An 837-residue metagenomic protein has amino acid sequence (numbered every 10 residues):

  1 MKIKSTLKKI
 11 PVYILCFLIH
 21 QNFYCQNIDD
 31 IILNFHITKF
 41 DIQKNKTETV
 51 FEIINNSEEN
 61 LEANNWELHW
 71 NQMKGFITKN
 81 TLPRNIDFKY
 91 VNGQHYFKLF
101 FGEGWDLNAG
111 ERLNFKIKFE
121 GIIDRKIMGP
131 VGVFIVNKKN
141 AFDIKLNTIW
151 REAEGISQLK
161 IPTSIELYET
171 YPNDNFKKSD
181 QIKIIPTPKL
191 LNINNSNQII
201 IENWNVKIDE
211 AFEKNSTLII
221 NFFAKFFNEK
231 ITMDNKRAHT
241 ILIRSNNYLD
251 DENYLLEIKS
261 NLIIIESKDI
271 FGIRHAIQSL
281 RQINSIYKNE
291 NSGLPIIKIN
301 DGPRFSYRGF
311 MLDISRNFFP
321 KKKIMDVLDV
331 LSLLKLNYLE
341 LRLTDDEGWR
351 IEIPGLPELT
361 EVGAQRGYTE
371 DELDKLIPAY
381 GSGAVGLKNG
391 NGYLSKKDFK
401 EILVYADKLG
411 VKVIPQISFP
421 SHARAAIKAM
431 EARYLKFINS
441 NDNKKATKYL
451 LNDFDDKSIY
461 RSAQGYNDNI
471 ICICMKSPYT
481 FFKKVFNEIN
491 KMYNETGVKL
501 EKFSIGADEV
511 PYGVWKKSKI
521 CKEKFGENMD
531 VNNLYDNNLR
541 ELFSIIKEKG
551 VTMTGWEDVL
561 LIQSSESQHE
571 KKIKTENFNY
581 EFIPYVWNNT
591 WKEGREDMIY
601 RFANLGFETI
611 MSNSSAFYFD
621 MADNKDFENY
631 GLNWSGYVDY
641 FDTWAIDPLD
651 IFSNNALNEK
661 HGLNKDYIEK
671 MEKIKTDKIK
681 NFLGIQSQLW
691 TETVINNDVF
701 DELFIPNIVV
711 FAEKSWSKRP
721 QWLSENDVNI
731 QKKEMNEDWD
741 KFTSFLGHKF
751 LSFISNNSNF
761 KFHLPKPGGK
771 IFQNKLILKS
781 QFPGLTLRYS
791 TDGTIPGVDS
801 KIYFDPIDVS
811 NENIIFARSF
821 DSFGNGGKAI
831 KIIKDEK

Functional and structural regions predicted by a protein language model:
Q26-K44: Low-complexity, acidic Ser/Thr/Pro/Gly-rich terminal tails and inter-domain linkers that flank the onset of structured
K39, E52-N60, C474: Asparagine-centered strand-capping/turn motif at beta-strand->loop junctions
D41, E58-N92, G132-F134: Short acidic, flexible loop segments centered on an aromatic residue
G129-P303, G555-S565, F762-I771: Acidic, contiguous N-terminal accessory segments
K207, N729-K837: Short, compositionally stereotyped local motifs that mark structural "simplifiers"
I258-N494, V498-S504, Q686, W690: Feature activates predominantly on carbohydrate-active enzymes
I459-F582, N588-G594, I599-R601: Active-site neighborhood of glycoside hydrolase catalytic domains
M553-G555, S565-G769: Flexible, acidic glycine-rich loops studded with aromatic residues
